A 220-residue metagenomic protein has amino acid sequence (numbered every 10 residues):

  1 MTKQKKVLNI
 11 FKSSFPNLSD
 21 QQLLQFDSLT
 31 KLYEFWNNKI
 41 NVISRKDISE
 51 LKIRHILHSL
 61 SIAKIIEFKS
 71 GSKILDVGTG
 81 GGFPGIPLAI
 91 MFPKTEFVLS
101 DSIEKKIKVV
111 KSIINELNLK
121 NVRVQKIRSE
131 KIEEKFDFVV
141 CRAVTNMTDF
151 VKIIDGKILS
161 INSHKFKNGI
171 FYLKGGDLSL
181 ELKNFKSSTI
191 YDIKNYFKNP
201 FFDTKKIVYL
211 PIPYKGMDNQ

Functional and structural regions predicted by a protein language model:
T2-S70, L75, K105-V122: Class I SAM-dependent transferase core
L60-C141, V151: Conserved SAM/SAH cofactor-binding pocket of Class I
E96, N121-R123, G169, T189-D192: Conserved beta-strand segments of alpha/beta enzyme cores
Q125-I127, L173, I193-Y196: Conserved beta-strand termini and adjacent loop/short-helix elements that scaffold enzyme active sites in alpha/beta
A143-N146, L178: Short glycine-rich anion-binding loops that position phosphate/pyrophosphate groups of nucleotides and phosphorylated
M147-I158: A short, conserved alpha-helix within the catalytic core of class I
N162-L178: Conserved beta-strand signature within the Rossmann-like core of class I S-adenosyl-L-methionine
D177-Q220: Active-site capping/gating segments
